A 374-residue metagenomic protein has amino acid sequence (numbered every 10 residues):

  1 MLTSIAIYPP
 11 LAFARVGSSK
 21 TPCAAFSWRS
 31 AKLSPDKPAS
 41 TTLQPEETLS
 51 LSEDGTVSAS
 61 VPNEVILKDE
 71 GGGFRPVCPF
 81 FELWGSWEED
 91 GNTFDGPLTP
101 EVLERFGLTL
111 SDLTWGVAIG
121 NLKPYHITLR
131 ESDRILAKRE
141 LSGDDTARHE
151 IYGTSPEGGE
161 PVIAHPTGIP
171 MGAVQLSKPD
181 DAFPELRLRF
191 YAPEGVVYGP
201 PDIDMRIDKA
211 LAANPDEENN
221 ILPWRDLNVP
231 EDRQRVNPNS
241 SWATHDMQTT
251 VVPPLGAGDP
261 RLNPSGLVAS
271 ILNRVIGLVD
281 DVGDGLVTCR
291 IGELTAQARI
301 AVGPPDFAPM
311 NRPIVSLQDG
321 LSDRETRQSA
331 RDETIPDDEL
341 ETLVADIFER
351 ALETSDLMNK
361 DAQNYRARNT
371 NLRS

Functional and structural regions predicted by a protein language model:
M1-S329: Long terminal regulatory regions of eukaryotic proteins
L294-Q297, P304-S374: Extracellular/surface-associated beta-sandwich interaction domains
